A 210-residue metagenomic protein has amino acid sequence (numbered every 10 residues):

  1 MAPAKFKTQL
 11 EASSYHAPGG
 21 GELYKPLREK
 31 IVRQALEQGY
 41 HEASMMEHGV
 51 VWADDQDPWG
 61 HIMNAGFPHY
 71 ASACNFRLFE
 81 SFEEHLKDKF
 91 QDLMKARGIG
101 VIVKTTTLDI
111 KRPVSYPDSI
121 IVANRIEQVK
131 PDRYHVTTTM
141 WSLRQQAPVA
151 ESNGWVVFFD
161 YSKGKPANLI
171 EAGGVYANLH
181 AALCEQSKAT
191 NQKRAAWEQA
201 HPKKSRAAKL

Functional and structural regions predicted by a protein language model:
M1-S119, V129-L210: Terminal targeting signals and extreme-terminal segments of soluble enzymes
